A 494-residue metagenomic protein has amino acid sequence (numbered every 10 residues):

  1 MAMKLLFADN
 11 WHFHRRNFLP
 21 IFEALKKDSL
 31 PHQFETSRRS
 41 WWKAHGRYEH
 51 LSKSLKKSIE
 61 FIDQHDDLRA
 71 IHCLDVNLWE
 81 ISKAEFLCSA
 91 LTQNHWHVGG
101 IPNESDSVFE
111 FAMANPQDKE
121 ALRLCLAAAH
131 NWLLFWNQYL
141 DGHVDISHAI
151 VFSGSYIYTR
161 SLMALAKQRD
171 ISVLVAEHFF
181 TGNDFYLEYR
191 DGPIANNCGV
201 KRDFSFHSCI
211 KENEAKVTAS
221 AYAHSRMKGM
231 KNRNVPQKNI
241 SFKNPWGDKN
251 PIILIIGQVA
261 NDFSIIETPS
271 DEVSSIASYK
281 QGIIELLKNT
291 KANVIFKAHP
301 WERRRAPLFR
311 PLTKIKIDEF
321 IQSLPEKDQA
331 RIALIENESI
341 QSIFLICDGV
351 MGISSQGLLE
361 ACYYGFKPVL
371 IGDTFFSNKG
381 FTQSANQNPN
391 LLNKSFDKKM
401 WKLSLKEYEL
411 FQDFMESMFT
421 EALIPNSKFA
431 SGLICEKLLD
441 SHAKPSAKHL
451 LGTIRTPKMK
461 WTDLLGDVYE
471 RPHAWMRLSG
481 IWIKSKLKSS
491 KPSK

Functional and structural regions predicted by a protein language model:
A2-H12, E35-R39, I150, Q258: Nucleotide-activated donor-dependent transferases that construct or modify glycoconjugates
K4, F22-H130, H178-K231, G452 (+5 more regions): Conserved N-terminal ligand/cofactor-binding loop architecture of enzyme catalytic domains
A8-F18, V151, F263-I266: A short, glycine/small-residue-rich beta-strand->loop->alpha-helix junction that serves as a flexible
L134-P193, I371: Conserved nucleotide-sugar donor-interacting segment of glycosyltransferase catalytic cores, predominantly GT-B
Y158, I335-T382: A donor-sugar binding/catalytic signature common to diverse glycosyltransferases and related nucleotide-sugar
A195-I240, G380-S493: Leloir-type glycosyltransferase catalytic cores
G229-D318: Conserved catalytic-core segment of nucleotide-activated headgroup transferases in glycan assembly
T313-I335: Nucleotide-activated donor-binding/catalytic signature segment of Leloir-type glycosyltransferases, i.e., the conserved
